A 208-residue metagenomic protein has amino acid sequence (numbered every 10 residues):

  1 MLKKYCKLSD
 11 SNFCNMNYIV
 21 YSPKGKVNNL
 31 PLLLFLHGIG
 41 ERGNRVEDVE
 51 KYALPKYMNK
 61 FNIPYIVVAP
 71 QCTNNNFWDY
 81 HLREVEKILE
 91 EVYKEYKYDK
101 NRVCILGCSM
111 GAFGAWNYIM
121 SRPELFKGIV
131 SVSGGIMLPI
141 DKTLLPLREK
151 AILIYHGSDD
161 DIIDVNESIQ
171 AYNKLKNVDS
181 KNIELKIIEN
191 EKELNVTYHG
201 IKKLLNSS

Functional and structural regions predicted by a protein language model:
M1-L32, C108, F113, Y118 (+4 more regions): A domain-start/cap signature at the N-terminus of enzymes
K26-L30, I39-F77, L138: Short substrate-entry loop that stabilizes the transition state in hydrolases
V27-N28, T73-S109: Gly/Ser-rich "nucleophile elbow"/oxyanion-hole loop immediately N-terminal to the catalytic nucleophile in hydrolases
P31, Y65, R102, K127 (+1 more regions): Alpha/beta-hydrolase fold active-site loops
G38-R42, T73-F77, M110-A112, G135-M137 (+2 more regions): Solvent-exposed loop/turn segments at secondary-structure junctions within structured extracellular/periplasmic domains
Y52, D79-L82, E86, V165-I169: Short, surface-exposed alpha-helical segments at coil->helix boundaries
E95, N101-P146: Primarily recognizes the serine-hydrolase "nucleophile elbow" in alpha/beta-hydrolase and SGNH/GDSL folds
G128-S207: The feature captures the conserved acid-bearing segment of alpha/beta-hydrolase catalytic domains
